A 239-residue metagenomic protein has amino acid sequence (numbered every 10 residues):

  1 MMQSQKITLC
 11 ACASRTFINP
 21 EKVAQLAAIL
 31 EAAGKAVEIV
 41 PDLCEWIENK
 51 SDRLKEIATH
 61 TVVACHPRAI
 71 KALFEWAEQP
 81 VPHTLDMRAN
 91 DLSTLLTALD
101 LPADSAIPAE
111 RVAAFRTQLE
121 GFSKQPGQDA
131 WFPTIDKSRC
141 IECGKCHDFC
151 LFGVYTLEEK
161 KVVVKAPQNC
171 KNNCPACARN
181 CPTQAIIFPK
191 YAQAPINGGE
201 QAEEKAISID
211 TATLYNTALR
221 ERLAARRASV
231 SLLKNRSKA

Functional and structural regions predicted by a protein language model:
M1-Q5, P167-A239: Flanking helices and flexible, charged tails adjoining ferredoxin-like Fe-S electron-transfer domains in multi-subunit
M1-S123, Q128-A130: Iron-sulfur-associated redox domains of electron-transfer enzymes in respiratory and anaerobic energy metabolism
C12-F17, W46-I47, H60, C65-A69 (+2 more regions): Local cysteine-cluster metal-coordination motifs and their immediate loop/turn environment, predominantly Fe-S cluster
K22, D52-R53, T97, Y155 (+2 more regions): Surface-exposed beta-strand edges and their flanking turn/coil or helix-capping segments
G34, A103-F115, H147, C177 (+3 more regions): Intrinsic low-complexity, intrinsically disordered segments enriched in polar/basic residues
I39-D42, D136, D210: Helix N-cap / beta->alpha transition motif
G121-E142, G153-R179, F188-N197: Ferredoxin-like iron-sulfur electron-transfer modules
